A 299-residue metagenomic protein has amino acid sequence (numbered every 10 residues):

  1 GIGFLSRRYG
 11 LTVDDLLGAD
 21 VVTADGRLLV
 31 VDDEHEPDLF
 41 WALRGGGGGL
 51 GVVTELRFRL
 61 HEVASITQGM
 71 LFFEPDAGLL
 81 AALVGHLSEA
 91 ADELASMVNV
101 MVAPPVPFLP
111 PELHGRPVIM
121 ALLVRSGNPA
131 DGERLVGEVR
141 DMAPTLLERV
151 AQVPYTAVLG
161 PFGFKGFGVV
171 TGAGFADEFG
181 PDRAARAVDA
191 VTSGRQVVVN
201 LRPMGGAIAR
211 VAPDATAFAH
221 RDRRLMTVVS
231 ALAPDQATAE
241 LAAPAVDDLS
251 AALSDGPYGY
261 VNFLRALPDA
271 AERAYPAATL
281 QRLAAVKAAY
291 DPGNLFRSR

Functional and structural regions predicted by a protein language model:
G1-R299: Soluble FAD-dependent oxygen oxidases
